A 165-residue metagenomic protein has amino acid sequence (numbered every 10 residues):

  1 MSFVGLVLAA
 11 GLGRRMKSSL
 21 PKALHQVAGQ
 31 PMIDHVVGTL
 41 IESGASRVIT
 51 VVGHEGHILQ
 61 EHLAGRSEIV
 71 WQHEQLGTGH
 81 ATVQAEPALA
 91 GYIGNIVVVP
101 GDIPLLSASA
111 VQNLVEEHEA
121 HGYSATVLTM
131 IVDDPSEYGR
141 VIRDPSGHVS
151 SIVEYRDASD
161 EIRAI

Functional and structural regions predicted by a protein language model:
M1-V4, L12, Q26, Q30-A120 (+1 more regions): Conserved N-terminal catalytic core of the sugar/cofactor nucleotidyltransferase
S2-F3, P21, I93, G122 (+1 more regions): A structure-centric signal for secondary-structure junctions around beta-strands
M16-L20: Conserved catalytic-core motifs of eukaryotic protein kinase domains, centered on the activation segment
S46, L106-I165: Conserved core of the sugar-phosphate nucleotidyltransferase
